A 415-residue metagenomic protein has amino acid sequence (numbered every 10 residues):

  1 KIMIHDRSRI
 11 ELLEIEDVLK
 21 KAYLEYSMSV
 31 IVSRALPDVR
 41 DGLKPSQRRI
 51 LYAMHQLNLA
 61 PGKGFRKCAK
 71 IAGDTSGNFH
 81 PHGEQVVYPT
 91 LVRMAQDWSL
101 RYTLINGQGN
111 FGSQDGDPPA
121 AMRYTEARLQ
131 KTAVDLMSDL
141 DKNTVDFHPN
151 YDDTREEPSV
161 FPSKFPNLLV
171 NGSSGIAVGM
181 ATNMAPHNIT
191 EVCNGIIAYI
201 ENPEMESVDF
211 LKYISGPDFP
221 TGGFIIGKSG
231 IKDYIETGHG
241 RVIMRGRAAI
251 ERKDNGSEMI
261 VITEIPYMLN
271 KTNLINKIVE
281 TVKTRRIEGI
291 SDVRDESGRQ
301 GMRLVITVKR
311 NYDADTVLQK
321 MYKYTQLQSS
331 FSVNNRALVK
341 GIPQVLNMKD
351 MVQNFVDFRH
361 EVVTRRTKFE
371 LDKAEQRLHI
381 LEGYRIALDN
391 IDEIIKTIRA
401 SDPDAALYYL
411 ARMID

Functional and structural regions predicted by a protein language model:
I2-G238, R303-V305: Catalytic phosphate-handling regions of large nucleic-acid enzymes and associated NTPases
I2-H5, Y23, F65-K67, Y102-Q108 (+4 more regions): Flexible hinge/switch segments at interdomain interfaces of large molecular machines
M3-I4, R9, K396-D415: C-terminal engagement/docking regions of AAA+ P-loop ATPases
I4-L12, E16, Y23, I31 (+7 more regions): Long, charged, helix-rich clamp/arm modules that form nucleic acid-engaging surfaces of large nucleic-acid-processing
S27, I50, A95, G179 (+5 more regions): Residue-level signature of catalytic and energy-coupling elements of molecular machines, predominantly ATP/GTP-dependent
Y124, G175, R241-R245, S257-M259 (+3 more regions): Broad gene-expression machinery/nucleic-acid interaction feature
V192, L274-K277, V317-L318: Hydrophobic side chains in well-ordered alpha-helices
A249-V293: Long hydrophobic segments that form regular secondary structure
